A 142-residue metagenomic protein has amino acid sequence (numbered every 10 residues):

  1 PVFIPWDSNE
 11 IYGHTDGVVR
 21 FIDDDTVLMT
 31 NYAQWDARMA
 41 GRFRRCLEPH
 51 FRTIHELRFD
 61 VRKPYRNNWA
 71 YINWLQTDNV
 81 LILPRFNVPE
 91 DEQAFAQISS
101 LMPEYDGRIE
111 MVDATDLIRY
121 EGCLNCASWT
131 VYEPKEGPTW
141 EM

Functional and structural regions predicted by a protein language model:
P1-M142: Histidine/cysteine-enriched polar flanking segments
